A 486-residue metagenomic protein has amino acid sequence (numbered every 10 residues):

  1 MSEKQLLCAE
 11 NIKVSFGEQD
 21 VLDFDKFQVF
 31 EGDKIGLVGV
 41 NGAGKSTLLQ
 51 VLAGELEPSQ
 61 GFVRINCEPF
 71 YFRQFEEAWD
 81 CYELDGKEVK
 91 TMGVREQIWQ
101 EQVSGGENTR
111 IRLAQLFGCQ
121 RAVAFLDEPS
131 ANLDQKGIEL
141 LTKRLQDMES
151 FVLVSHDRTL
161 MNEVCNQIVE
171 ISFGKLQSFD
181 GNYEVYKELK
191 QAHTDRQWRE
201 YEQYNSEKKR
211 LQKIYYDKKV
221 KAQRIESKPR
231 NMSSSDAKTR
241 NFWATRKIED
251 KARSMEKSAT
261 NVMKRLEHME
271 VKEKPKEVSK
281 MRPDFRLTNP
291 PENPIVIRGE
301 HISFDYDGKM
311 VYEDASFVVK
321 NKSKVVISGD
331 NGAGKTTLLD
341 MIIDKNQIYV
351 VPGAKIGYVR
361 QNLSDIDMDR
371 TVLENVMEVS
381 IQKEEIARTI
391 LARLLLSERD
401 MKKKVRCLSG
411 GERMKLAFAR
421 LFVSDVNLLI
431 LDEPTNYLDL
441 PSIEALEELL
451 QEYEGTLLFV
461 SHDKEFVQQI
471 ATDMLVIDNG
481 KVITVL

Functional and structural regions predicted by a protein language model:
M1-Y201, N289-L486: ABC ATP-binding cassette signature C-motif
S2-E3, Q60, W79-K87, E170-V278 (+1 more regions): Extended, highly charged alpha-helical segments
K272-I297: Coiled-coil termination/hinge junctions
